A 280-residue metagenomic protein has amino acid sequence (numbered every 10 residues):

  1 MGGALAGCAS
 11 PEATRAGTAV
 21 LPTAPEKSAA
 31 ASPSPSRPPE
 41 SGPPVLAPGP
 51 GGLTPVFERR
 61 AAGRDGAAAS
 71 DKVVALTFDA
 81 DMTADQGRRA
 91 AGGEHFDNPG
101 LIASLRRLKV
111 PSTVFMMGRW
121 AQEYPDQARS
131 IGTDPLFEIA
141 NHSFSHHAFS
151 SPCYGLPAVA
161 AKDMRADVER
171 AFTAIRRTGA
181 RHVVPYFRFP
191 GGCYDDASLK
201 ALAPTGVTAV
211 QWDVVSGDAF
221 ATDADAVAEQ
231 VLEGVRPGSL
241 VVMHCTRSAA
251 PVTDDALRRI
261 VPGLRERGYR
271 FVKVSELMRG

Functional and structural regions predicted by a protein language model:
M1, C8-S34: Short, low-complexity, disordered segments immediately C-terminal to signal peptides in bacterial exported proteins
P35-N141, S145-L156, T173-R177, V183: Active-site beta->alpha N-cap acidic-glycine motif
V45-A68, P251-G280: C-terminal domain-boundary segment and adjacent tail
V74-T77, S112-M116, E138-N141, P185-R188 (+3 more regions): Structural recognition of the beta-strand scaffold that forms the well-ordered cores of secreted hydrolase catalytic
A84, G92-G93, M116-P125, R188-D195 (+2 more regions): Acidic-and-aromatic substrate-binding clefts and catalytic sites of carbohydrate-active enzymes
F96-P99, A224-A228, D255-R259: Charged helix-capping and loop-helix junction motifs
A160-T178: An active-site-proximal "capping" alpha-helix that borders the catalytic cofactor pocket
C193-Y194, S198-V235, Y269-G280: His/Asp/Glu-enriched short active-site or ligand-binding loop at hydrolase and phosphoryl-transfer sites
